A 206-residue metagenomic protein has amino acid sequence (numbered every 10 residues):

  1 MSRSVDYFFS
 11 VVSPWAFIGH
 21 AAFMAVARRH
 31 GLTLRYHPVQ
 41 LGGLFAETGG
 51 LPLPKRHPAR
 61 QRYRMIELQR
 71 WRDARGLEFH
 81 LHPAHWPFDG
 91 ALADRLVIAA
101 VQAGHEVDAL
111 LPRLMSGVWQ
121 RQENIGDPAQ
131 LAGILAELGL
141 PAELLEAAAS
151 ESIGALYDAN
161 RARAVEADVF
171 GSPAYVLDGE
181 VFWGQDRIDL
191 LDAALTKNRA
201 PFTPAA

Functional and structural regions predicted by a protein language model:
R3-D6, V11-L32, Q102-H105, A109 (+1 more regions): C-terminal cap of thioredoxin/glutaredoxin-like
V11, F17-V118, F202: Structural alpha/beta surface segment adjacent to cysteine/selenocysteine redox centers across thiol/disulfide enzymes
